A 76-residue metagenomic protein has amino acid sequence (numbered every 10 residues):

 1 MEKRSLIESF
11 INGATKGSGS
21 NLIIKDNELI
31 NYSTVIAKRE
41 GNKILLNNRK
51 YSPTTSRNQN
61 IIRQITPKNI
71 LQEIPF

Functional and structural regions predicted by a protein language model:
M1-F76: Terminal leader/tail segments of proteins
